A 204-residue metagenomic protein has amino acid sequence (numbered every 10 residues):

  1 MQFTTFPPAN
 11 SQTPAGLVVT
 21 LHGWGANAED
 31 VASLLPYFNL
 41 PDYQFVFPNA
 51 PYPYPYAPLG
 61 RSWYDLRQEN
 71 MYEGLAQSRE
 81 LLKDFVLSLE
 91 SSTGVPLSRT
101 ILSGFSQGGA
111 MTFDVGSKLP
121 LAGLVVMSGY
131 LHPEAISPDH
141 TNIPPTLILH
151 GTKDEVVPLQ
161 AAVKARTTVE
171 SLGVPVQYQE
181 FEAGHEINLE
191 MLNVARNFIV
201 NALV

Functional and structural regions predicted by a protein language model:
Q2-V95: Serine-hydrolase catalytic machinery in alpha/beta-hydrolase-like enzymes
H22-W24, T100-F105, G151: Conserved alpha/beta-hydrolase "nucleophile elbow" surrounding the catalytic nucleophile
A26-N27, P53, H132, E155 (+1 more regions): Active-site loop signature of alpha/beta-hydrolase-fold enzymes
V31-L34, P158-T168: Short alpha-helix in the alpha/beta-hydrolase fold that links the catalytic acid
A50-Y52, G129, A183: Active-site loop/turn elements of alpha/beta-hydrolase fold enzymes, especially the short glycine-/histidine-rich
E90, S98-N142: Primarily recognizes the serine-hydrolase "nucleophile elbow" in alpha/beta-hydrolase and SGNH/GDSL folds
L147-H150, D154: Short beta-strand/loop motif that positions the catalytic acidic residue of the alpha/beta-hydrolase fold
V163-V204: C-terminal catalytic histidine-bearing segment of alpha/beta-hydrolase fold enzymes
